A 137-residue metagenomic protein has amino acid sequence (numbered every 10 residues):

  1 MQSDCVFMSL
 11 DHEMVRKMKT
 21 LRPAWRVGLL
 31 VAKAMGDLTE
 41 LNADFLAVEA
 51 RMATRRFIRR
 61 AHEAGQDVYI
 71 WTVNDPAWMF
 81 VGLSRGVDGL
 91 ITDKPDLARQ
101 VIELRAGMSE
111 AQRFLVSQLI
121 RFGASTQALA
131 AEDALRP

Functional and structural regions predicted by a protein language model:
M1-P137: Short loop-to-alpha-helix "cap/lid" segments that border enzyme active sites across diverse enzyme classes
